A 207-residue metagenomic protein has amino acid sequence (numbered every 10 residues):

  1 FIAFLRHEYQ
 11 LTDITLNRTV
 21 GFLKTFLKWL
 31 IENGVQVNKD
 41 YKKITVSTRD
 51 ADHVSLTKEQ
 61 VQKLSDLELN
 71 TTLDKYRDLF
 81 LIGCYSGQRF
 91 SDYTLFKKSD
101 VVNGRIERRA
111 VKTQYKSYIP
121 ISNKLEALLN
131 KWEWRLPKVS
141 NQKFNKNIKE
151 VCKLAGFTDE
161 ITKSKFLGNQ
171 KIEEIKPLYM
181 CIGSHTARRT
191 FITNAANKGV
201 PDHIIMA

Functional and structural regions predicted by a protein language model:
F1-W29: Short, Lys/Arg-enriched alpha-helical recognition elements, typified by the DNA-recognition helix
L5, I82-G83, N194-K198: Short alpha-helical segment immediately N-terminal to, or the first helix within, an HTH/HTH-like DNA-binding domain
Y9, L67-T71, S99-V102: Solenoid-like repeat scaffolds
D13, N17-T19, E32-F90, T94 (+1 more regions): Basic, Lys/Arg- and aromatic-enriched nucleic-acid-binding interface segment
D50, S86, L95-L128: Conserved tyrosine-mediated DNA breakage-rejoining catalytic core shared by Y-recombinases
S117-I121, L128-P137, D202-A207: C-terminal/domain-terminus segments
W134-R135, K149-A207: Short, basic (Lys/Arg/His-rich) helix/loop patches that form interaction surfaces in the mid-to-C-terminal regions
